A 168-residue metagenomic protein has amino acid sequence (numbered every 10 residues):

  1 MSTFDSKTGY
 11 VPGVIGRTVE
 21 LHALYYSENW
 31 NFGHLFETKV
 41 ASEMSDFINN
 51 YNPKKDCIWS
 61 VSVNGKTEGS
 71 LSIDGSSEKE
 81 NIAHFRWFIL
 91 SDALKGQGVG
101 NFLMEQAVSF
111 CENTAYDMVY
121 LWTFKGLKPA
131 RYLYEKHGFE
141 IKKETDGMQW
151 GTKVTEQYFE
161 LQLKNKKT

Functional and structural regions predicted by a protein language model:
S2-T3, V11, D117-T168: C-terminal "cap" of GNAT-fold acetyltransferases
F4-A93, N101-Q106, F110, T114 (+2 more regions): Acetyl-CoA-dependent GNAT
E80, G98, P129: Residues that form or flank phosphate/diphosphate-binding pockets in enzymes that use nucleotide phosphates
S91-Q97, K125-G126: Active-site acidic-Proline motif in GNAT/NAT acetyltransferases
